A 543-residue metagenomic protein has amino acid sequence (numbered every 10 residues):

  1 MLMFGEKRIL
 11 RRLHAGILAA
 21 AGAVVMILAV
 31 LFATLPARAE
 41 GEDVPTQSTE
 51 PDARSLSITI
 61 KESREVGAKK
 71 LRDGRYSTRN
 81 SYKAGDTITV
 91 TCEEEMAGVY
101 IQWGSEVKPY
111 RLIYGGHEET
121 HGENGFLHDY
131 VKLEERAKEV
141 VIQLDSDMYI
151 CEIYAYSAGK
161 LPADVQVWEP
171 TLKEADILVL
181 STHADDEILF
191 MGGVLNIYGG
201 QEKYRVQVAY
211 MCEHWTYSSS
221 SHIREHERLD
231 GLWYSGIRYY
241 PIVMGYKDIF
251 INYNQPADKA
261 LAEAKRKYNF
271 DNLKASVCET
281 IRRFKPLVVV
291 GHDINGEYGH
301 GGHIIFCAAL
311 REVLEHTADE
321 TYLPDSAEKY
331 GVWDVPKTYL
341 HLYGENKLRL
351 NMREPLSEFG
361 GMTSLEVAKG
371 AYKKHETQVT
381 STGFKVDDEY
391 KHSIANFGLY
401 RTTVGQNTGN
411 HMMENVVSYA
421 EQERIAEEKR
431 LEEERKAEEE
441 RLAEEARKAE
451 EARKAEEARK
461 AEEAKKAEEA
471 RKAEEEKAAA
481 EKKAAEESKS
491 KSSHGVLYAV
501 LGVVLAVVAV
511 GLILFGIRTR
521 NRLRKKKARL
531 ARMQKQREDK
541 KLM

Functional and structural regions predicted by a protein language model:
M1-L13: N-terminal secretory signal peptides that target proteins for export/translocation
L10-L13, A485-V500, R518-K525: Short, low-complexity patches enriched in S/T/P/G
H14-L35, V500-F515: Sec-dependent N-terminal signal peptides of Gram-positive bacterial secreted proteins and lipoproteins
V30-D43, S493, F515-R522: Sec-dependent signal peptide cleavage junction
E42-R79, C92, W103, Y110 (+8 more regions): The feature marks non-catalytic terminal segments
P45, E50-V90, G98, W103-R283 (+2 more regions): Active-site rim/loop-helix segments in enzyme catalytic domains that contact anionic ligands
R424-S490, R522-R537: Long, low-complexity, compositionally biased polyampholytic IDRs enriched for Lys/Glu and Gln/Arg
V507-M543: C-terminal membrane-anchoring or membrane-association module
